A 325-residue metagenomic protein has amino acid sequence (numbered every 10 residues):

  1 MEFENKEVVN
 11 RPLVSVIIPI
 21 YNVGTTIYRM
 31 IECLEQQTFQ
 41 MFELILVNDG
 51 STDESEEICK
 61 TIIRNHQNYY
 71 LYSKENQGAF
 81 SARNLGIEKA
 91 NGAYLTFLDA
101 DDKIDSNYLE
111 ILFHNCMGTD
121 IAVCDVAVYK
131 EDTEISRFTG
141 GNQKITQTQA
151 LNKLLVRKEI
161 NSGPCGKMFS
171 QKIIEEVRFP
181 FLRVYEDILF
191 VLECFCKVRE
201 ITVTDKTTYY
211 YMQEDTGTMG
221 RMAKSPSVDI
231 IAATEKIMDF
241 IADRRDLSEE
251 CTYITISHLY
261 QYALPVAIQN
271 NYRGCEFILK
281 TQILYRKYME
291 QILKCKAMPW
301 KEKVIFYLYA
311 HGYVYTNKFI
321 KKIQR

Functional and structural regions predicted by a protein language model:
E2, N271-R325: Membrane-interface aromatic/basic loop that binds lipid-linked glycans or pyrophosphate carriers, typified by
N22-Q36: Short, well-formed alpha-helical segments that are part of the catalytic scaffolds of diverse glycosyltransferases
C33, N48-I58: A conserved acidic beta->alpha catalytic loop
F42-G50, Y70-E75, A100: Short beta-strand/loop segment that forms part of the nucleotide-sugar
K74-A90: Glycine-rich, basic loop-to-helix element that forms the pyrophosphate-binding segment of sugar-nucleotide handling
A79-F80, A100-T202, Y211-P226, P299: Donor-binding/catalytic cores of nucleotide-activated saccharide and glycerol-phosphate transferases/polymerases
L95: Short aromatic/hydrophobic "clamp" motif used to bind/position activated sugar donors
T208-E214, G220-L247, Q261-M289: Catalytic core of nucleotide-sugar-dependent glycosyltransferases
